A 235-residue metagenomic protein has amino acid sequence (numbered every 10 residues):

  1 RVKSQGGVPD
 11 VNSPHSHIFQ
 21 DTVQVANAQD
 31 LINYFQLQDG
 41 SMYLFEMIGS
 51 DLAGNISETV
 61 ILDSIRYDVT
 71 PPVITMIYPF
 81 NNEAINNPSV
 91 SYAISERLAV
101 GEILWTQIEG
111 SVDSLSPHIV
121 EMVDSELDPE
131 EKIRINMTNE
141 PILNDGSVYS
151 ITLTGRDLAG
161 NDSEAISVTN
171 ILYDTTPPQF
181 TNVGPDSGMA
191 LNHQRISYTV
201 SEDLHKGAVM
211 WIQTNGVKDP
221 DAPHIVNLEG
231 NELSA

Functional and structural regions predicted by a protein language model:
V2-Q24, S114-D128, P220-S234: Solvent-exposed serine/threonine-rich low-complexity stretches and specific carbohydrate-binding patches
H17-S41, L52-A53, E126-V148, L158-A159 (+1 more regions): Signal that preferentially marks extracellular ectodomain short beta-strand elements of beta-sandwich modules
M47-G49, L153-G155: Conserved structural position at the C-terminal beta-strand of extracellular beta-sandwich adhesion modules
D51, I61-T75, D157, S167-P178: Flexible, low-complexity linkers/stalks enriched in Thr/Pro that connect modular domains
D51, Y92-L98, D157, Y198-H205: Extracellular acidic, Ser/Thr/Pro-rich low-complexity tracts
T75-I85, N182-L191: Short, solvent-exposed loop/edge segments of extracellular or virion-exposed proteins
N86-V90, N192-I196: Structural beta-strand segments of beta-rich domains
